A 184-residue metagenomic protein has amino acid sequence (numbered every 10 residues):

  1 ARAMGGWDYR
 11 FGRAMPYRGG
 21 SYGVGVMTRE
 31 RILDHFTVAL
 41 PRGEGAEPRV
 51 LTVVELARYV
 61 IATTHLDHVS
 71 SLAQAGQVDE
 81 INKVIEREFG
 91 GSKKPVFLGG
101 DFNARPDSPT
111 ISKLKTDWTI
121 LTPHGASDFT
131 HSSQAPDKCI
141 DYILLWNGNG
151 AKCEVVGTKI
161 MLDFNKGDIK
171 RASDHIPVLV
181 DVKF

Functional and structural regions predicted by a protein language model:
A1, V24, V78, N82 (+2 more regions): Extracytoplasmic/secreted envelope proteins and their assembly/folding machinery, especially bacterial periplasmic
A1-M4, P16-G20, D79-K83, D174 (+1 more regions): N-terminal, active-site-proximal structural segment of metallo-dependent hydrolase catalytic domains
A1-Y59, L66, V155-I160: Structured beta-strand-rich core segments of catalytic domains in phosphoester-bond hydrolases
G19, G43-A46, V69-A73, F102 (+1 more regions): Extracytoplasmic/periplasmic, Sec-exported soluble proteins
I61, V69-R87: Active-site beta-loop-alpha substructure in enzyme catalytic cores, prototypically the cysteine-centered nucleophile
T63, L98-G99: Generic enzyme active-site microenvironment
L72, E86-F97, N103-F184: Metal-dependent phosphoester-hydrolase catalytic domains
